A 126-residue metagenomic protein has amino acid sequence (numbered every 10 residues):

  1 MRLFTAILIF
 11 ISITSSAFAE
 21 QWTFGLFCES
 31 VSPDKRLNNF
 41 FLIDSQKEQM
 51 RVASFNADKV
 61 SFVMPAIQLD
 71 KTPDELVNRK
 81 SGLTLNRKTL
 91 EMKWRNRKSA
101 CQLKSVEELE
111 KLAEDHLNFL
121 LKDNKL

Functional and structural regions predicted by a protein language model:
L3-T14: Sec-dependent N-terminal signal peptides
S15-A19: Sec/Tat signal peptide C-region and signal peptidase I cleavage site
W22-T23, F27-R51, L83-L85: Short, solvent-exposed loop/hinge segments that bridge or flank secondary-structure elements
R36-A66, M92-K93: N-terminal glycine/threonine-rich, aromatic-flanked beta-hairpin/loop signature
A57-T89: Contiguous, well-ordered beta-strand patches that form the walls/edges of small beta-barrel/beta-sandwich domains
K88-K98: Short, exposed beta-strand-loop hairpins at the edges of beta-sheets in extracellular/periplasmic proteins
N96-L126: C-terminal partner/receptor-binding element of secreted or periplasmic proteins
